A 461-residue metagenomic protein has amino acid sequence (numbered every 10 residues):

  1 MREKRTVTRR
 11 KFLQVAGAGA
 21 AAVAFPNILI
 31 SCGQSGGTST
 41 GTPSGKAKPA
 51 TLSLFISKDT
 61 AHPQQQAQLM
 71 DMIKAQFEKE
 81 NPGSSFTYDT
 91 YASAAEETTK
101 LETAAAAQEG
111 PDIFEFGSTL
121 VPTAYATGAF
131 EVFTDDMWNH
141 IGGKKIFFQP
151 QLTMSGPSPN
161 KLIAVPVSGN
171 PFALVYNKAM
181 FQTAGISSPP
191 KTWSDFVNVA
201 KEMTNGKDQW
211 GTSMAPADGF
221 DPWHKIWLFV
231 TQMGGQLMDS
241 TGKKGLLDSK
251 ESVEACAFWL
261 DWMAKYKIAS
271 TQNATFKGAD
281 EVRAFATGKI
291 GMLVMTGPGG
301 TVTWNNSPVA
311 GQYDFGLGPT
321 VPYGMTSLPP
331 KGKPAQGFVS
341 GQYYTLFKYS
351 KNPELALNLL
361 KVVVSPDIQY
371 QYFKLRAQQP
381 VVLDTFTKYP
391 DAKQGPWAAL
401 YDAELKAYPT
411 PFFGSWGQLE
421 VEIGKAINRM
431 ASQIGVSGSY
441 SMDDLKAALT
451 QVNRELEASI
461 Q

Functional and structural regions predicted by a protein language model:
R2-T127, S188, E354-L355, A447 (+1 more regions): Conserved N-terminal structural module of periplasmic/extracytoplasmic solute-binding proteins
S57-D59, M72, E78, T123 (+2 more regions): Extracytoplasmic/periplasmic substrate-binding proteins
P111-D112, H140-M180, S327-G337, K406-S415: A structural signal for short loop-to-beta-strand junctions that line the ligand-binding cleft of periplasmic/secreted
S118-A173, V197, K207, P222-K225 (+4 more regions): Hinge/lid segment of periplasmic solute-binding proteins
E131-F147, T212-A217, M233-E254, N305-Y313 (+2 more regions): Short, solvent-exposed loop/beta-turn-alpha elements that line the ligand-binding surface or hinge of extracytoplasmic
F147-P150, G318-M325, F373-K425, R429: Long, aromatic- and glycine/proline-rich binding clefts that accommodate carbohydrate-like moieties
Q182, A264, A403-Q461: Conserved C-terminal helix/tail region of periplasmic/extracytoplasmic solute-binding proteins
V199-E202, T241-N273: Glycine-centered hinge/linker elements that transmit conformational signals in sensory and ligand-binding systems
